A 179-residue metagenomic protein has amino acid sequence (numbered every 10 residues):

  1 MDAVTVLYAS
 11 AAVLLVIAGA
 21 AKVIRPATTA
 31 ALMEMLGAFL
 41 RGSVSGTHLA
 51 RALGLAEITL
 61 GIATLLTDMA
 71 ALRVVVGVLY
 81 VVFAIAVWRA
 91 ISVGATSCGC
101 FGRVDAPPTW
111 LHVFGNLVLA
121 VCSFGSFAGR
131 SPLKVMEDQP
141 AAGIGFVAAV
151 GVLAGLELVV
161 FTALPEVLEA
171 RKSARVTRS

Functional and structural regions predicted by a protein language model:
M1-A56, L66-G115, L119, S123-V135 (+1 more regions): Membrane-interface extramembranous regions
L60-T64: Generic transmembrane alpha-helix signature in multi-pass membrane proteins, especially transporters/channels
M136-G145: Membrane-interfacial entry segments at the cytosolic side of transmembrane helices
